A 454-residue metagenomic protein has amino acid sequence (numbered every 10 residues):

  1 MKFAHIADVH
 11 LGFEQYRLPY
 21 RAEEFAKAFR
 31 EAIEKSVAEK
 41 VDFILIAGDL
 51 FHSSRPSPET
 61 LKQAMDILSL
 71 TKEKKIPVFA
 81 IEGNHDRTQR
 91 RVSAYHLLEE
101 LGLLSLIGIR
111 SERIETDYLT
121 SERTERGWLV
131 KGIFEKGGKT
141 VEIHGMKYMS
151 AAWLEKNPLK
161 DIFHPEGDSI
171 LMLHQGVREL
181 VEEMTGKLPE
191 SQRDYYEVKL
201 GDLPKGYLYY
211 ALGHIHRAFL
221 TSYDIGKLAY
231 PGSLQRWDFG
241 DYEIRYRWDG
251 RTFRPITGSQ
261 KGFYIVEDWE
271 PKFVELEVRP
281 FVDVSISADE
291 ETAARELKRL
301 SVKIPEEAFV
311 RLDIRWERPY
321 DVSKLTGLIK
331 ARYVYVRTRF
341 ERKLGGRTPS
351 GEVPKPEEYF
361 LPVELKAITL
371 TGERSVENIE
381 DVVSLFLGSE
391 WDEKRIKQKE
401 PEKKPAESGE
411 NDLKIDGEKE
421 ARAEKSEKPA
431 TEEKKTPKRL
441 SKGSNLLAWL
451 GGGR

Functional and structural regions predicted by a protein language model:
M1-I67, E73-K74, K399: N-terminal active-site segment of His-dependent metallophosphoesterases
A4, E142-H144, V282: Conserved beta-strand elements of the Class I
D8, F29, I44, D49 (+8 more regions): Divalent metal-coordination and catalytic microenvironments
S36-K40, H164-P165, I304-P305: Glycine-rich phosphate-binding loop signature in dinucleotide/nucleotide-binding domains
K40-V41, T140-E142, G206, E306-A308 (+1 more regions): Short loop/turn motifs at secondary-structure junctions
P56-Q63, K74, F79-F239: His/Asp/Glu-rich metal-coordinating catalytic cores of metallo-dependent phosphodiesterases/hydrolases acting on
K131-G137, P231-K303: Binuclear metal-dependent phosphoesterase catalytic core
D268-R454: Accessory, non-catalytic peripheral segments of nucleic-acid enzymes
